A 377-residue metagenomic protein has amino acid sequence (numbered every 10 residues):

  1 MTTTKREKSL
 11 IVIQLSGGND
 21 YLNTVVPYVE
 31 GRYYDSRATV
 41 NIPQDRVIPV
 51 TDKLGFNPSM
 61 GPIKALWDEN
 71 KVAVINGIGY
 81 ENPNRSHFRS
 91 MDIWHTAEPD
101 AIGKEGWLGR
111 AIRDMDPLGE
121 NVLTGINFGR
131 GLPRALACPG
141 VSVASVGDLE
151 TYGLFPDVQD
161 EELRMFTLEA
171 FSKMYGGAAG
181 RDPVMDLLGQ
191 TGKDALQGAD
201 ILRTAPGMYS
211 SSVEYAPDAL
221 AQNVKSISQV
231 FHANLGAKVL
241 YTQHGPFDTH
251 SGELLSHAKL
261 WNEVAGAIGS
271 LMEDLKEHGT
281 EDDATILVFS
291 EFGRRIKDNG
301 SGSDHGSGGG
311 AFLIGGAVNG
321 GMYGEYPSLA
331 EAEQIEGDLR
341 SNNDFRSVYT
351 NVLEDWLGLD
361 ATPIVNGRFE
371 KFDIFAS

Functional and structural regions predicted by a protein language model:
M1-H278, K297, G310, I314-S377: Feature for exported/extracytoplasmic and membrane-associated proteins, marking the mature portion
I268, M272-G300, H305: Metal-dependent active-site segment of extracytoplasmic phospho-/sulfohydrolases and closely related
